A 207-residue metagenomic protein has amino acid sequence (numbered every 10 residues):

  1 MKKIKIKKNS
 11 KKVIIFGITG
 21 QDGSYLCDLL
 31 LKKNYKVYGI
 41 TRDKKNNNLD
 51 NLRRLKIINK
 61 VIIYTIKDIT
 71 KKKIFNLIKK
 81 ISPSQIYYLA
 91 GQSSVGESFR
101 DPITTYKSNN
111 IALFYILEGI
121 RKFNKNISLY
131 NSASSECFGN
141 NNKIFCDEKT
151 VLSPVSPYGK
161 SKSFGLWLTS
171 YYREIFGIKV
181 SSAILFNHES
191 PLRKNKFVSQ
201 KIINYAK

Functional and structural regions predicted by a protein language model:
M1-S190: N-terminal Rossmann-like NAD(P)+-binding domain of SDR-like oxidoreductases, especially those catalyzing
F123, Y205-A206: Phosphate/oxyanion-binding loops and surfaces in catalytic or ligand/nucleic-acid-binding neighborhoods
S163, H188-N204: Glycine/proline-rich active-site loop of Rossmann-fold NAD(P)-dependent oxidoreductases
